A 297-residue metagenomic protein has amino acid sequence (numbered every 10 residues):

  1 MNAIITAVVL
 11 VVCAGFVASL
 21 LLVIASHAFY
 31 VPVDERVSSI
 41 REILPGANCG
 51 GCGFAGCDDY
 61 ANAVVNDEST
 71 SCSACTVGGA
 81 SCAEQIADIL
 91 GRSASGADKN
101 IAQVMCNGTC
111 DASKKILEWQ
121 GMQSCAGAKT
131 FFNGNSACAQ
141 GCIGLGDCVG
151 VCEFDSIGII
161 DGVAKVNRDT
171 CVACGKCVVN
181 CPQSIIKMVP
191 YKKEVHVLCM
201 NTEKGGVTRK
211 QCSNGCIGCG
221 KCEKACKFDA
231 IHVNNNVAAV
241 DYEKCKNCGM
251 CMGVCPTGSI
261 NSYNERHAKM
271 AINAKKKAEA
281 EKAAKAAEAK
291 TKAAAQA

Functional and structural regions predicted by a protein language model:
N2-C219, E223-A225, V254, G258-N261 (+1 more regions): Ferredoxin-type iron-sulfur electron-transfer modules and their immediate structural context
I157, I231-V233: A structural signal for short hydrophobic beta-strand segments in well-ordered beta-sheet cores
A164, V237-A238: Hydrophobic residues embedded in beta-strands of well-ordered beta-sheets
E203-K204, V233-V237: Cys/His-clustered metal-coordination modules, chiefly Zn-binding fingers
G249: Basic, amphipathic alpha-helical segments enriched in Lys/Arg and hydrophobic/aromatic residues
